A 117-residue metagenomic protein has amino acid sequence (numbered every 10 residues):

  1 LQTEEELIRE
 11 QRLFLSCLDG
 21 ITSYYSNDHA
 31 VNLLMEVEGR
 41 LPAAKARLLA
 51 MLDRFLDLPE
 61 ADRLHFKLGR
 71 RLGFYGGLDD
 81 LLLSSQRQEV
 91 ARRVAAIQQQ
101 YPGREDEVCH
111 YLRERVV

Functional and structural regions predicted by a protein language model:
L1-V117: Auxiliary Fe-S-binding modules of radical SAM enzymes
